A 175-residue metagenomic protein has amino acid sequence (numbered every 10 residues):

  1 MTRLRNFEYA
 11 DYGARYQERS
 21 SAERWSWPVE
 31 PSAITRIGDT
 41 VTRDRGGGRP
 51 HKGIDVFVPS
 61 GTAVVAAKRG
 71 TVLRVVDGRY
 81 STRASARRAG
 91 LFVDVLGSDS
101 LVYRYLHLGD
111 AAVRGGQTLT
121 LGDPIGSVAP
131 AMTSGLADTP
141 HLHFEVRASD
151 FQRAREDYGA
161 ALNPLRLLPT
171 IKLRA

Functional and structural regions predicted by a protein language model:
M1-L91, L121, P130, L165 (+1 more regions): Surface-exposed, glycine-biased beta-strand/turn segments
I37, R45-G46, Y105, I125 (+1 more regions): Short alpha-helical segments in extracytoplasmic peptidoglycan/chitin-binding modules and envelope-associated proteins
F57, L96-S98, R147-S149: A generic structural motif
V58, R74, H107-D110, S127-P130 (+1 more regions): A residue-level detector for short acidic-glycine micro-motifs
G61, G109, G115: Active-site substrate-binding loop(s) of clan PA
A66-A112, L136-H143: Zn2+-dependent peptidoglycan hydrolase active-site motif and core
A86, V93, Q117, L121-A175: Conserved, short, structured surface segments that act as functional micro-motifs
